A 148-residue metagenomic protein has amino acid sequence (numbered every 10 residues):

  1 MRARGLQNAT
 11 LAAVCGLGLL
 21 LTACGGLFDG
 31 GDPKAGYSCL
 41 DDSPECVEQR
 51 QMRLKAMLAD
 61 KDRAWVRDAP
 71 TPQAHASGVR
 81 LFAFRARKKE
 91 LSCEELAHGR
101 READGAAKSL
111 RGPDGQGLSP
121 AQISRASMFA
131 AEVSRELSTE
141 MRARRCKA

Functional and structural regions predicted by a protein language model:
R2-V14: Bacterial N-terminal signal peptides that target proteins for export
L20-A23: C-terminal motif of bacterial Sec signal peptides marking the signal peptidase cleavage site
G25-A148: Extended, charge-rich alpha-helical interface modules
